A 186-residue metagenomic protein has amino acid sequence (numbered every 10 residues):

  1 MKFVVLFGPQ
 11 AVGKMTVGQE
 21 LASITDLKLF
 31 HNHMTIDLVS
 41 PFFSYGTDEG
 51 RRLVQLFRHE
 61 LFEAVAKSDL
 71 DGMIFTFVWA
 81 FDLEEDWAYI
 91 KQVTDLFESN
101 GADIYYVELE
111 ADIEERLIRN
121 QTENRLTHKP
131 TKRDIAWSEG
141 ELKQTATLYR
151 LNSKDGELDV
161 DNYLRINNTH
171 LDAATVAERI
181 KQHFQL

Functional and structural regions predicted by a protein language model:
L6: Hydrophobic anchor at the beta1->P-loop junction of P-loop NTPases
Q10: The conserved Walker
K14: Conserved lysine of the Walker
Q19-A66: Conserved substrate/cofactor phosphate-moiety recognition/catalytic segment in nucleotide-dependent phosphotransferases
L53-Y106: Glycine-rich phosphate-binding loop used to anchor ATP phosphates in small-molecule kinases, encompassing both
R58, F62, A173-K181: Short, amphipathic alpha-helical "lid/cap" segments that border enzyme active or binding sites
E98-N120, I166: Conserved phosphate-donor/acceptor-positioning beta-strand/loop module used by diverse small-molecule
T122-T175: Small-molecule kinase domains that catalyze NTP-dependent phosphoryl transfer to phosphate-bearing small molecules
